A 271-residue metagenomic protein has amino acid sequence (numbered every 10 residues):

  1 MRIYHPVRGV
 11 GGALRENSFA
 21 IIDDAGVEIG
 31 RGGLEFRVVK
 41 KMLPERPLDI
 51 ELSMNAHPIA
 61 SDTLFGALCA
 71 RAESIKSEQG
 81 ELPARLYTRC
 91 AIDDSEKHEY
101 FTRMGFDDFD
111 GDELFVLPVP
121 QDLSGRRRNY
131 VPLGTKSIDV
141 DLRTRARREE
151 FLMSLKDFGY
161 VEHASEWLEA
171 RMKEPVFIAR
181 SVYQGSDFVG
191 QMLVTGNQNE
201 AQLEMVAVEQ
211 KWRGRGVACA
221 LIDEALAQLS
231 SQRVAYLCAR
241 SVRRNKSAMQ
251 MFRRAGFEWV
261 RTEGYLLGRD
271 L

Functional and structural regions predicted by a protein language model:
M1-P47: Generic N-terminal amphipathic/basic segments
M1-S18, R126-E162: Short amphipathic alpha-helix that is part of the acyltransferase structural core
R8-V10, G32-K40, G159-V208: A conserved beta-strand-loop-helix scaffold within acyl/acetyltransferase catalytic domains
A20-I22, R46-G66, A91, V206-G214 (+1 more regions): A short, internal acetyl-CoA/4′-phosphopantetheine-binding micro-motif in the GNAT/acyltransferase core
N55-V131, E263-D270: Acyl-donor-binding surface of acyltransferase catalytic domains
P58-S74, V208, G214-S231, Q250 (+1 more regions): Conserved acetyl-CoA-binding loop-helix of GNAT-fold acetyltransferases
L86-R89, L203, L237-S241: Conserved hydrophobic beta-strand within the GNAT/NAT acetyltransferase core sheet that lines the active-site cleft
K97-F101, N245-R253, F257: Conserved active-site tyrosine of GNAT-family acetyltransferases
